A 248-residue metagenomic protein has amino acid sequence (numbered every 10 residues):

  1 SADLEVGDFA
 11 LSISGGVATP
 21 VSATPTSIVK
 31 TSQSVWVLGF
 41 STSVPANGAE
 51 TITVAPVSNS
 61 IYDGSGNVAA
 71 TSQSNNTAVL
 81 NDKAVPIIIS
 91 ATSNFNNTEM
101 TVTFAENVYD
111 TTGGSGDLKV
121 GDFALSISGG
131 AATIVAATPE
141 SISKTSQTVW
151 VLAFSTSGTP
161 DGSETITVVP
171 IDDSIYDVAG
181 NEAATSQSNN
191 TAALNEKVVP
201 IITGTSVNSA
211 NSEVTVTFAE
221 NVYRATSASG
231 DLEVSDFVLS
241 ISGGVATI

Functional and structural regions predicted by a protein language model:
S1-I248: Non-catalytic beta-sheet/beta-sandwich ligand-binding modules that flank or precede catalytic cores
